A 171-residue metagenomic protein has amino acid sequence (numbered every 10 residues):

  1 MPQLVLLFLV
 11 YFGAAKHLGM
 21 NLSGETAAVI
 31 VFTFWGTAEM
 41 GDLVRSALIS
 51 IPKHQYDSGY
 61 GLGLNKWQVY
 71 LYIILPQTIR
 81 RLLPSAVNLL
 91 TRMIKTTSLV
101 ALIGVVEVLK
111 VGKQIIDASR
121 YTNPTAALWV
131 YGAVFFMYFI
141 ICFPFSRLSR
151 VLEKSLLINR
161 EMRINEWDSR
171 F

Functional and structural regions predicted by a protein language model:
M1-F171: Transmembrane alpha-helices and adjacent helix-loop boundaries
